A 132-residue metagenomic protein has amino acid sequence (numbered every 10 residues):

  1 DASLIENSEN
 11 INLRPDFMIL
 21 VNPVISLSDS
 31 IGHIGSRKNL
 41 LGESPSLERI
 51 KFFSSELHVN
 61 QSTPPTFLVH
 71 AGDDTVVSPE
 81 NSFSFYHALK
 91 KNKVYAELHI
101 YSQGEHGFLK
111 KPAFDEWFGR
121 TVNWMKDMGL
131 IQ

Functional and structural regions predicted by a protein language model:
D1-G32, I50-K51, K126-D127: Primarily recognizes the serine-hydrolase "nucleophile elbow" in alpha/beta-hydrolase and SGNH/GDSL folds
I11, H58-V59: Structural alpha-helical scaffold elements that stabilize or flank donor/cofactor-binding regions in carbohydrate
R14-F17, T63-T66, N92-E97: Loop/turn elements at helix/coil->beta-strand transitions in domains of secreted/extracellular proteins
P23-H58, P64, K91: Mobile cap/lid helix-loop segments that gate and shape the active-site cleft of serine hydrolases
L27, D73-V77: Acidic catalytic loop of the alpha/beta-hydrolase fold
S62, F67-H70, D74: Short beta-strand/loop motif that positions the catalytic acidic residue of the alpha/beta-hydrolase fold
V69, P79-Q132: C-terminal catalytic histidine-bearing segment of alpha/beta-hydrolase fold enzymes
